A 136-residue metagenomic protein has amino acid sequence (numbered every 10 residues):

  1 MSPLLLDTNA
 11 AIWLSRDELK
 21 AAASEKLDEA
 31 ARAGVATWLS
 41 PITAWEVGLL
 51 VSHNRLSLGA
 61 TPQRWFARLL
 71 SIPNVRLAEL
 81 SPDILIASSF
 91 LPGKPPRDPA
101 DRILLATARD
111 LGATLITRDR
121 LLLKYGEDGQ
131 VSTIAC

Functional and structural regions predicted by a protein language model:
M1-L39, H53-R68, R120, I134-C136: Short, well-structured N-terminal submotif of metal-dependent ribonuclease cores
P3, L105-C136: Acidic, PIN/NYN-like endoribonuclease modules and their adjacent C-terminal/linker elements
D7-T8, V47, S88, A108: Generic structural signal for small/hydrophobic residues in well-ordered secondary structure, especially within
A10, T43-A44, I84, I103-L104 (+1 more regions): Alpha-helix capping/helix-boundary segments
A33-T37, N74-R76, D110-T114: Short active-site oxyanion
S40, L80, A100, R118: Replace "coordinates the UDP/GDP/TDP-sugar" with "coordinates nucleotide-activated sugar donors
P41, A67-K94: Acidic catalytic patch
K94-A100: Donor nucleotide-sugar recognition loop
